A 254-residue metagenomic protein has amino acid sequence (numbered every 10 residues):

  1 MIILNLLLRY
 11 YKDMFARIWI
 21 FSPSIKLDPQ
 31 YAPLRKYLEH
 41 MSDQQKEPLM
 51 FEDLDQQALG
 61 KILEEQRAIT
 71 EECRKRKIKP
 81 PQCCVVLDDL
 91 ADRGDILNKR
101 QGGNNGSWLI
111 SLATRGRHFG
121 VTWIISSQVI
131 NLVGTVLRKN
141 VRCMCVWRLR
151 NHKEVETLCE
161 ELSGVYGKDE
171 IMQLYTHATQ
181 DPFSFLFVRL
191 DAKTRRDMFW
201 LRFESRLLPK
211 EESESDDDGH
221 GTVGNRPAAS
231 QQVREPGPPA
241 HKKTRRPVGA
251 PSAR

Functional and structural regions predicted by a protein language model:
M1-Y10, A16, P23-L27, L54-E170: Conserved P-loop NTPase motor cores
Y10-Y11, L38: Active-site catalytic pocket residues across diverse enzymes, especially alpha/beta-hydrolases
Q30-M41: Short, aromatic/basic amphipathic alpha-helical patches
E39, D43, P48-Q56: Inter-Walker segment of RecA-like/P-loop motor cores
H40, V155-T194: P-loop/Walker A phosphate-binding loop and immediately adjacent motor/lid segment at beta-alpha junctions
K46-M50, N151-V155, M172-T176, E214-D218: Short, surface-exposed, polar/charged, turn-prone segments marking secondary-structure boundaries
D181-R254: Conserved P-loop NTPase motor module
